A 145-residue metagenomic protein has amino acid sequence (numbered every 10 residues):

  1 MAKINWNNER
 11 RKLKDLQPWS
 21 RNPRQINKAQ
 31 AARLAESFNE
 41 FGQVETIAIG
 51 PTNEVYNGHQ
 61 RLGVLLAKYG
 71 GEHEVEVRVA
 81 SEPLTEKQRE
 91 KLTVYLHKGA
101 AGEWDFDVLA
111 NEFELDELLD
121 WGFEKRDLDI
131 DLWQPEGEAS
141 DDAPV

Functional and structural regions predicted by a protein language model:
M1-V145: Aromatic/glycine/proline-enriched transmembrane-helix motif characteristic of membrane-embedded glycan-assembly enzymes
